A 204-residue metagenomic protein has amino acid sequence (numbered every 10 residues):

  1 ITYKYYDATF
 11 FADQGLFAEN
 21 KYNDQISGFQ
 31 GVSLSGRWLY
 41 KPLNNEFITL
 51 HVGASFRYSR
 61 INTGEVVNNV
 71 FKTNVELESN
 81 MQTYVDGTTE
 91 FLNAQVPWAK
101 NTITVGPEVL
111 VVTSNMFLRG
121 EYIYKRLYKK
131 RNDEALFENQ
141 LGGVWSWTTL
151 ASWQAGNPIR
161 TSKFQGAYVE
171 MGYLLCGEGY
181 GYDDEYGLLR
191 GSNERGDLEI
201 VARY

Functional and structural regions predicted by a protein language model:
I1-S33: Internal, well-ordered domain-core segments that constitute the primary functional module of diverse proteins
Y5-F11, D24-Q25, L43-V52, E178-I200: Short loop/turn motifs that connect adjacent beta-strands in outer-membrane beta-barrel proteins
Y6, F17-E19, S55-S59, V112 (+3 more regions): Outer-membrane beta-barrel pore domains and translocons
A8-Q14, L50-A54, P107, L118-G120 (+2 more regions): Transmembrane beta-strands of outer-membrane beta-barrel proteins
F17-D24, S59-T63, L127-K129, E178: Sequence/structural signature of outer-membrane beta-barrel proteins
Q30-K163: Surface-exposed beta-loop-beta
Y128-D133, Y173-G181: Short regulatory "switch" loops immediately downstream of catalytic or recognition motifs within protein catalytic
S162-E178: C-terminal, non-catalytic macromolecule-binding modules
